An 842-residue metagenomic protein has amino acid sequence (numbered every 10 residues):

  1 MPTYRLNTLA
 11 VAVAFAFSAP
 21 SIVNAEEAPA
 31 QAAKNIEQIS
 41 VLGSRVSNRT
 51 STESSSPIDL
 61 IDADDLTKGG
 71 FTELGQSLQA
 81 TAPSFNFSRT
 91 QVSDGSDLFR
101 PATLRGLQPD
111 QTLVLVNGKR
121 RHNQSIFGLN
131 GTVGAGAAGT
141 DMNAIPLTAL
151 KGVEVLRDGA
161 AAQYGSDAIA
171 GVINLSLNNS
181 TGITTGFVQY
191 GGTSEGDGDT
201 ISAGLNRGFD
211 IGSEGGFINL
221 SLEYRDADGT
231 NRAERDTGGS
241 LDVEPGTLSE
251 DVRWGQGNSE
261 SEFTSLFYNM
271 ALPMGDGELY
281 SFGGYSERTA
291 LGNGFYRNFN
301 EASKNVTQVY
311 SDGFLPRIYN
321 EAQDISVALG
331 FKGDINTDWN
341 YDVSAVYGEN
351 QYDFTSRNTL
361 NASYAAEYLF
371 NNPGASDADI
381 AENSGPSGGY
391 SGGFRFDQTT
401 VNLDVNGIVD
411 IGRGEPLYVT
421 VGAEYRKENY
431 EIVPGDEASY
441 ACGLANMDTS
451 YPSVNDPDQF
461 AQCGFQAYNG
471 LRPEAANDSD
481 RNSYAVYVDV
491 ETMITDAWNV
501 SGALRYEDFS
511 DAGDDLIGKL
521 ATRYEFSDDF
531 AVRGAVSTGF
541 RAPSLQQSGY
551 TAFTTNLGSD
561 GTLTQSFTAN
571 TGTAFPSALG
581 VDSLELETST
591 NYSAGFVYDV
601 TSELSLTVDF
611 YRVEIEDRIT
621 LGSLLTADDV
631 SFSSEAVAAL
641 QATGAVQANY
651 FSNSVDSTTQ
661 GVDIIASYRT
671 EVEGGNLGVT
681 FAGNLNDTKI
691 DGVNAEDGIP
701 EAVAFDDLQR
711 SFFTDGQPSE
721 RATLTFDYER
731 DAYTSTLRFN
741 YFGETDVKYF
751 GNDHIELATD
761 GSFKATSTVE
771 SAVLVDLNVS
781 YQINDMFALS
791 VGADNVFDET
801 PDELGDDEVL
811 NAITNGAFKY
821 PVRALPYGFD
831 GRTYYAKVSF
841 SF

Functional and structural regions predicted by a protein language model:
P2-F71, G75-Q79, M142-I145, A203-D210 (+7 more regions): N-terminal Sec signal peptide and the immediately downstream disordered periplasmic leader that contains the TonB box
E26, V421, S605, D609-G751: Gram-negative outer-membrane beta-barrel transporters
L74-S77, T81, R100-A102, D141-N143 (+3 more regions): N-terminal periplasmic accessory domains that precede and gate Gram-negative outer-membrane beta-barrel machines
Q79-Q124: Extracytoplasmic beta-strand/coil segments of soluble accessory domains associated with Gram-negative outer-membrane
K119-R157: Short acidic/polar hinge/loop motifs at secondary-structure boundaries that mediate gating or recognition
Q124, I615, D687, N740-D753 (+1 more regions): C-terminal beta-signal and adjacent terminal beta-strands/loops of Gram-negative outer-membrane beta-barrel proteins
G182-T185, E195-D312, P316-N336, Q782: Transmembrane beta-barrel wall of Gram-negative outer-membrane proteins
F314-V327, D334-N336, Y347, S356-N499 (+1 more regions): Outer-membrane beta-barrel transmembrane domain signature of Gram-negative proteins, especially the mid-to-C-terminal
